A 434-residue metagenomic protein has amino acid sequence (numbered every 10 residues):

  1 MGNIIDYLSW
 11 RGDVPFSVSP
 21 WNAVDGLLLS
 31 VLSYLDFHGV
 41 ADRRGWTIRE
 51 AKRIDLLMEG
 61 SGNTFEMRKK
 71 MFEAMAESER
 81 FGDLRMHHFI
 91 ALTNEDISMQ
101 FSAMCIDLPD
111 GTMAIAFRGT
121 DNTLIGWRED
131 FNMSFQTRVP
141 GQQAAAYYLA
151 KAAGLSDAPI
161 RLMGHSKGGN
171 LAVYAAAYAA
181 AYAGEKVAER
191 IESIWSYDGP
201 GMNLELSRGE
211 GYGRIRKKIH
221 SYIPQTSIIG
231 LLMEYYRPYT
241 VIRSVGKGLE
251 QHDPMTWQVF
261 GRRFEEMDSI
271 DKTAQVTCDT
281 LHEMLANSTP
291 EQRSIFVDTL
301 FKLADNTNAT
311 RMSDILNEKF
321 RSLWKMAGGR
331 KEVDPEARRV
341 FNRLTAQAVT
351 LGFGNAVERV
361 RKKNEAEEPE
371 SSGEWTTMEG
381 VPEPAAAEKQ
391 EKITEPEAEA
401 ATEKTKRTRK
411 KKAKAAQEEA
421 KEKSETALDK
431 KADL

Functional and structural regions predicted by a protein language model:
M1-V24, L29-D83, H88-M113, F117-P159 (+2 more regions): Alpha/beta hydrolase fold serine-hydrolase catalytic domain that processes acyl esters and thioesters
G164-G168, A172: Gly/Ala-rich beta-loop-alpha elbow adjacent to hydrolase catalytic centers
A172-A181: Short glycine-enriched nucleophile-adjacent loop and the immediately C-terminal alpha-helix near the catalytic center
E391, E399-T405, K423: Low-complexity intrinsically disordered segments
E395-E397, K411, K421: N-terminal intrinsically disordered, low-complexity tails
E403-K414: Arg/Lys-rich low-complexity patches in intrinsically disordered regions that function as generic
K421-L434: Intrinsically disordered, compositionally biased tail regions
